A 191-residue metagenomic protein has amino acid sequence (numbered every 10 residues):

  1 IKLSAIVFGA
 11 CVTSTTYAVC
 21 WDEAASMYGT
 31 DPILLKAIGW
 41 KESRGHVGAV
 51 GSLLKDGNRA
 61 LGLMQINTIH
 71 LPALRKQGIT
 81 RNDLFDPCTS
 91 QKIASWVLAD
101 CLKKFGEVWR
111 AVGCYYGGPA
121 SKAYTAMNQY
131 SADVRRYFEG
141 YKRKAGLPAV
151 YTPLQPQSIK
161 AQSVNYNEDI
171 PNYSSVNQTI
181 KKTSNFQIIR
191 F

Functional and structural regions predicted by a protein language model:
I1-G29, A132, R136-F191: N-terminal secretory targeting signals
Y17-L154: Catalytic glycan-binding domains that act on GlcNAc-containing polysaccharides
